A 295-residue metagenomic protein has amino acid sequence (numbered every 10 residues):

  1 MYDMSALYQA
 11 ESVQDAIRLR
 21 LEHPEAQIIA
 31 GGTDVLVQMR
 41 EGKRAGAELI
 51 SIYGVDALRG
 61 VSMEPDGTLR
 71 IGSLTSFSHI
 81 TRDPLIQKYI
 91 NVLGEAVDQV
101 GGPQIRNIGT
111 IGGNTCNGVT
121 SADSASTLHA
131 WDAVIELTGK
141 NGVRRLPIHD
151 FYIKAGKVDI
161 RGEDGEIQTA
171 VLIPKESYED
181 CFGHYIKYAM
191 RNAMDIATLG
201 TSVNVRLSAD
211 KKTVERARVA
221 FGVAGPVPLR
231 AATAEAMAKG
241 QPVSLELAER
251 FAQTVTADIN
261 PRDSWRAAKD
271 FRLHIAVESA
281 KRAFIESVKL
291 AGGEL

Functional and structural regions predicted by a protein language model:
M1-L295: C-terminal structural segment of proteins
